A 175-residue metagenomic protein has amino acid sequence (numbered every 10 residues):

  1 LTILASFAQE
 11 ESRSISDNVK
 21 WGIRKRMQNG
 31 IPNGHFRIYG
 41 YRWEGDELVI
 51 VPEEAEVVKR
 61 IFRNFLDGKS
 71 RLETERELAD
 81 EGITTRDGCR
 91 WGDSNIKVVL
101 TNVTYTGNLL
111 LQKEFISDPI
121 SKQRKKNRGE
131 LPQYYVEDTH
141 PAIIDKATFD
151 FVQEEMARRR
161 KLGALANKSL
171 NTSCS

Functional and structural regions predicted by a protein language model:
L1, A5-S175: Conserved catalytic breakage-reunion loop centered on the nucleophilic residue
